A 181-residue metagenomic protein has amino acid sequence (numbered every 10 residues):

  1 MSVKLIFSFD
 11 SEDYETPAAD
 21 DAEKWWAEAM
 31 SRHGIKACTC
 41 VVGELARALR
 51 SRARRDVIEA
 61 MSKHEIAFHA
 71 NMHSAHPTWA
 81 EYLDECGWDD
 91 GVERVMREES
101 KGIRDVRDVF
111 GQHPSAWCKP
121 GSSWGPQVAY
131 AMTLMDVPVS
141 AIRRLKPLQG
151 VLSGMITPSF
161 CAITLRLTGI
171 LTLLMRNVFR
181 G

Functional and structural regions predicted by a protein language model:
M1-K63: Active-site beta->alpha N-cap acidic-glycine motif
F7-E12, H69-H73, A162-T164: Short loop/turn segments at strand-loop or loop-helix junctions that form parts of catalytic or ligand-binding pockets
D10, V42, N71, R144-L145: Histidine-centered beta-alpha loop that forms part of the nucleotide-sugar donor binding/catalytic region in diverse
A19-W26, S51-A53, V95-S100, R176-G181: Well-ordered, non-membrane alpha-helical segments in soluble/globular domains
K24-E28, D56, K101-R104, Q127-Y130 (+1 more regions): Alpha-helical scaffolding segments of alpha/beta enzyme cores, especially the outer helices of TIM-barrel or partial
R32, D108-V109, L134: Residues at alpha-helix termini
K36-G125, I170: Metal-dependent polysaccharide deacetylase catalytic core of the NodB/CE4 family, i.e., the active-site-bearing domain
A75, Q112, A116-G181: Active-site-adjacent pocket scaffolds in enzyme catalytic domains
